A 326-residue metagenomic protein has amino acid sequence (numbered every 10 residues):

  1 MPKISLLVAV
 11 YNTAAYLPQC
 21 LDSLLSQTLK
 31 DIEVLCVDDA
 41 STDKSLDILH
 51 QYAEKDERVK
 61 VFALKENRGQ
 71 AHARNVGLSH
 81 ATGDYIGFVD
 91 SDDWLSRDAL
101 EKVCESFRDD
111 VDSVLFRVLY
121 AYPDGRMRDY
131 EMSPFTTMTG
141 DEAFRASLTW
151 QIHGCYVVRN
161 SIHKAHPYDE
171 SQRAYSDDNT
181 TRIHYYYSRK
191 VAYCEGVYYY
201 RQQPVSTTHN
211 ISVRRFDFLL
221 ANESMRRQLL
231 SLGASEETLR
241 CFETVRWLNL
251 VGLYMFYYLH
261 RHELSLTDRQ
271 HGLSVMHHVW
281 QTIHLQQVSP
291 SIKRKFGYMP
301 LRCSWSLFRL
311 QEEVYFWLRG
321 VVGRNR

Functional and structural regions predicted by a protein language model:
P2-I4, L25-C36, K44, D56-K60: Short loop->beta transition adjacent to catalytic acidic/histidine clusters or analogous donor-positioning motifs
N12-S26: Short, well-formed alpha-helical segments that are part of the catalytic scaffolds of diverse glycosyltransferases
D38-D47, E66: A conserved acidic beta->alpha catalytic loop
L64-A81, F88: Glycine-rich, basic loop-to-helix element that forms the pyrophosphate-binding segment of sugar-nucleotide handling
S96-E170: Flexible acidic/His/Gly-enriched loops in nucleotide-sugar-dependent glycosyltransferase catalytic domains
G140-F218: Conserved nucleotide-sugar donor-binding catalytic segment
G196-Q203, N210-E237, L248-I283: Catalytic core of nucleotide-sugar-dependent glycosyltransferases
H262-R326: Membrane-interface aromatic/basic loop that binds lipid-linked glycans or pyrophosphate carriers, typified by
